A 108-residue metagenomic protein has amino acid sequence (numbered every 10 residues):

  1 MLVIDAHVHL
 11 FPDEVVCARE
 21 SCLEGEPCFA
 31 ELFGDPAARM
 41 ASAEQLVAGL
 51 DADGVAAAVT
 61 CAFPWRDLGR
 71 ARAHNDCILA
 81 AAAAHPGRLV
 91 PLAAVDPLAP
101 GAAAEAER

Functional and structural regions predicted by a protein language model:
M1-R108: Helix-coil boundary/capping segments in enzymes
